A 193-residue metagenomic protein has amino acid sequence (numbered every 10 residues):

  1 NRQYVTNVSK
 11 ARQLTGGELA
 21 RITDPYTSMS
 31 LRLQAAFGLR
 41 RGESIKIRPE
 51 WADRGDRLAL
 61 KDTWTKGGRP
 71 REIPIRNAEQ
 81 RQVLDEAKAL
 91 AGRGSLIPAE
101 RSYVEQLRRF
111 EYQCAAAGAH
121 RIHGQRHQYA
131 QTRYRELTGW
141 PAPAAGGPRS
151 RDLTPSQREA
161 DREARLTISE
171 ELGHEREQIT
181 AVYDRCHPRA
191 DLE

Functional and structural regions predicted by a protein language model:
N1-E18, T63-K66: Flexible interdomain linker/hinge and immediately adjacent N-terminus of the catalytic tyrosine-recombinase domain
A11-R41, E159-R165: Basic, Lys/Arg- and aromatic-enriched nucleic-acid-binding interface segment
A20-D24, P49-W51, K61-P70, P98-R108 (+4 more regions): Catalytic phosphate/metal-binding cores of nucleic-acid and nucleotide-processing enzymes, i.e., regions that mediate
Q34-R57, A181-V182: Short, charged phosphate-coordinating catalytic segments
K46-D85: Conserved tyrosine-mediated DNA breakage-rejoining catalytic core shared by Y-recombinases
R76-G139: Active-site/catalytic core of tyrosine-dependent DNA strand-transfer enzymes
G118-R162, H174, I179: Short basic/aromatic active-site micro-motif
E159-D161, R165, E170-E193: Catalytic-site neighborhood detector that most strongly recognizes the C-terminal catalytic loop/helix of tyrosine
